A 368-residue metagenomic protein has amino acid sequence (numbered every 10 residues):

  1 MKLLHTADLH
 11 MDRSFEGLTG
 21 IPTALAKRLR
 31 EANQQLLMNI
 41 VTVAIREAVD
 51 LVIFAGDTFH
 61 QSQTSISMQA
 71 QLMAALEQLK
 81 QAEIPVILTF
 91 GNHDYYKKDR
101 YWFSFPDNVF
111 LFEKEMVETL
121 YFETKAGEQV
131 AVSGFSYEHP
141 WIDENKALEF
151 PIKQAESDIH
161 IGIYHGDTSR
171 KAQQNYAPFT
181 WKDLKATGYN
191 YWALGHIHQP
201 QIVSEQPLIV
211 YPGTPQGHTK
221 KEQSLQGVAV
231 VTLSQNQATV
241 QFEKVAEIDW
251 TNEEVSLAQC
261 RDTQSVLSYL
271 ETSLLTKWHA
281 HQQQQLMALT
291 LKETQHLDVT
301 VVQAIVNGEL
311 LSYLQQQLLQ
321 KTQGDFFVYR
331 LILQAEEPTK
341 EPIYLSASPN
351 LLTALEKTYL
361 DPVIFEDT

Functional and structural regions predicted by a protein language model:
M1-I66: N-terminal active-site segment of His-dependent metallophosphoesterases
L36-I40, Q71, Y269: Well-ordered alpha-helical segments embedded in enzymatic catalytic cores
A44, L79, K277-W278: Hydrophobic pocket-lining residues that define ligand/cofactor binding sites across diverse proteins
A48, A131, G188, Q283-Q285 (+1 more regions): Short loop/turn motifs at secondary-structure junctions
L51, S62-S234: His/Asp/Glu-rich metal-coordinating catalytic cores of metallo-dependent phosphodiesterases/hydrolases acting on
E118-T124, P212-T272, Q283: Binuclear metal-dependent phosphoesterase catalytic core
I248-T368: Accessory, non-catalytic peripheral segments of nucleic-acid enzymes
